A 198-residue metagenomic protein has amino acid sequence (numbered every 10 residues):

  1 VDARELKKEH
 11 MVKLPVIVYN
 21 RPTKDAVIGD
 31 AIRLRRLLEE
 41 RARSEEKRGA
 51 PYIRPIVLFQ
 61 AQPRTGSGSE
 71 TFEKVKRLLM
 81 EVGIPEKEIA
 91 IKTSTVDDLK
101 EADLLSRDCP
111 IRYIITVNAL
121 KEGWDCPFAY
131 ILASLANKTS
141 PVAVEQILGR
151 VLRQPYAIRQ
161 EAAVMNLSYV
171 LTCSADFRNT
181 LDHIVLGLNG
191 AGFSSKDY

Functional and structural regions predicted by a protein language model:
D2-K92: Conserved interdomain linker/interface between the two RecA-like ATPase lobes of SF2 helicase motors
D97-L188: Conserved RecA-like P-loop NTPase helicase motor core
K196-Y198: Accessory helical-bundle/CTD segments and flexible terminal tails appended to RecA-like ATPase motors
